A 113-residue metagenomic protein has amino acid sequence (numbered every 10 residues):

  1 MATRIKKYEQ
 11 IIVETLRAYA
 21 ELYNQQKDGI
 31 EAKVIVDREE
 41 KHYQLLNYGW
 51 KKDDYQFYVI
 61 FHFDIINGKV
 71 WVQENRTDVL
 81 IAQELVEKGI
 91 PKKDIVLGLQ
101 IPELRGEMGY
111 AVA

Functional and structural regions predicted by a protein language model:
M1-A113: Terminal domain-initiation and capping elements
